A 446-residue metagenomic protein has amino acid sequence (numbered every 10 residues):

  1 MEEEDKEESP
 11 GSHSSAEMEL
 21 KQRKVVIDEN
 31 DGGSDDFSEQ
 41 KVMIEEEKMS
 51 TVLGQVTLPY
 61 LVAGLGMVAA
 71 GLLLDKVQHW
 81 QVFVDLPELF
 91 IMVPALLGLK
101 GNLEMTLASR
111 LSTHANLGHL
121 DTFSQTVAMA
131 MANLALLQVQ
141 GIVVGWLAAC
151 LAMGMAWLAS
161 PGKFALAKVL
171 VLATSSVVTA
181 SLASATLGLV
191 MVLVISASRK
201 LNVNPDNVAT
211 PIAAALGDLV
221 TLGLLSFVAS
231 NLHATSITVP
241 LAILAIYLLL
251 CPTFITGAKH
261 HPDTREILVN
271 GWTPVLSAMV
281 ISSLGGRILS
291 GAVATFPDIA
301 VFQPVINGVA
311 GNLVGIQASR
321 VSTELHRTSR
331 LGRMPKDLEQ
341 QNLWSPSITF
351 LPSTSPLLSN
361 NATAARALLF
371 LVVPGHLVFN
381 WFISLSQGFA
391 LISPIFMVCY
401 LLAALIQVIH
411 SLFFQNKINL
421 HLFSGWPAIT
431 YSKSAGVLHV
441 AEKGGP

Functional and structural regions predicted by a protein language model:
M1-S34: Intrinsically disordered, low-complexity cytosolic terminal tails
D28-E45, G71, L117-D121, L249-F254: Membrane-proximal N-terminal segments immediately preceding the first transmembrane helix
K41-L53, W80-A95, T122-Q138, S160-S181 (+4 more regions): Juxtamembrane membrane-interface segments at transmembrane-helix boundaries in membrane proteins
P59-K76, L97-R110, H114, G141-M153 (+11 more regions): Transmembrane alpha-helical segments of multi-pass membrane transport proteins and ion-pumping complexes
L61, F90-N102, A130, L134-I142 (+9 more regions): Transmembrane helix-bundle signature of multi-pass membrane transporters/permeases
A69-E88, A149-T174, L189-N207, G223-I243 (+5 more regions): Membrane-lumen (extracellular) interface motif
L107-S160, L313-Q387: Helix-loop-helix junctions within the multi-pass membrane cores of secondary transporters/permeases
N270-F350: Transmembrane helical segments that form the transport core of multi-pass membrane transport proteins
